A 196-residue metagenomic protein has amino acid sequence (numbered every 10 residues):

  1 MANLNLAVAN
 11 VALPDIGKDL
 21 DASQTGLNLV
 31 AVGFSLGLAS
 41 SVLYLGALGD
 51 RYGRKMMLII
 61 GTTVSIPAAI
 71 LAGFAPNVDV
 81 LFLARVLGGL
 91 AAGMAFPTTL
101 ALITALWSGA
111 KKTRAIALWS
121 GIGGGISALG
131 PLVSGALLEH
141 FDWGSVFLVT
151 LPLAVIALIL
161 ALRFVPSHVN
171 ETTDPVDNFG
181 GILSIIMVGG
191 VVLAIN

Functional and structural regions predicted by a protein language model:
M1-R163: Transmembrane-helix bundle of Major Facilitator Superfamily
E139-N196: Hydrophobic transmembrane-helix bundles of small-molecule transporters
